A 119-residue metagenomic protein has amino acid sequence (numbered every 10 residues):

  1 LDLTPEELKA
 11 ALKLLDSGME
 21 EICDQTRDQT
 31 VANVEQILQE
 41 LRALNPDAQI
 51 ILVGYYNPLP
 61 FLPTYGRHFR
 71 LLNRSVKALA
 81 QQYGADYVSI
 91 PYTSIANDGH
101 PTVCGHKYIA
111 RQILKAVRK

Functional and structural regions predicted by a protein language model:
L1-V103, K107-R118: Alpha-helical cap/lid subdomain in secreted, periplasmic, or secretory-pathway luminal O-acyl-processing enzymes
